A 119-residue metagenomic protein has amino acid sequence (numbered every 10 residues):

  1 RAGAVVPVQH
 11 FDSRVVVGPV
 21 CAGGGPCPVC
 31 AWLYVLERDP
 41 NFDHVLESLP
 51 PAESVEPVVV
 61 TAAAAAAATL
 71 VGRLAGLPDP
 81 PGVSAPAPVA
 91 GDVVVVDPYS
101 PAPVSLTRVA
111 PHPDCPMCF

Functional and structural regions predicted by a protein language model:
R1-F119: Glycine-rich phosphate/adenylate-binding loop
